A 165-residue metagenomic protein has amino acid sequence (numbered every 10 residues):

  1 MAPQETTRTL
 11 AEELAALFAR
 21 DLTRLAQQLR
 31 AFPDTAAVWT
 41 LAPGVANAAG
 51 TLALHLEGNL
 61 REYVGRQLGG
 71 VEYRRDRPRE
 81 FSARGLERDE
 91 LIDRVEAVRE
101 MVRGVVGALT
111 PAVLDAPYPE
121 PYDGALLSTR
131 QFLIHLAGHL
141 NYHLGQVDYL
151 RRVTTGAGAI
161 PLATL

Functional and structural regions predicted by a protein language model:
M1, P78-S82: Charged, low-complexity surface segments at secondary-structure and domain boundaries
M1-R8: Basic/polar N-terminal segments that are highly enriched at the extreme N-terminus, encompassing both cleavable
R8-A15, E87-D89: Active-site rim elements
A11, A15-A19, T23-L29, A36-R79 (+1 more regions): Short, contiguous alpha-helical
T23, Q27, A31, E62 (+3 more regions): A generic structural signal for well-ordered alpha-helical segments enriched in polar/charged residues
T35, R77, T110, L114: Glycine-rich, flexible loop/turn motifs
A83-E120, L127-N141: Acidic/histidine-rich alpha-helical segments that form the ligand environment of transition-metal centers
